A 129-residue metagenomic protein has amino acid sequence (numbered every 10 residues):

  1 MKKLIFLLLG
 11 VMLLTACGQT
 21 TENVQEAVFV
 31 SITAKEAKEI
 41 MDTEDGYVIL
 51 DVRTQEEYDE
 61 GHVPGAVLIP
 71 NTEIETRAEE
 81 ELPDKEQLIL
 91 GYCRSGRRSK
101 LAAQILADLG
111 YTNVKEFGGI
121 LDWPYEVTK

Functional and structural regions predicted by a protein language model:
M1-L4: Positively charged n-region of N-terminal signal peptides that target proteins for export
L8, C17-K35, I40, E56-Q87 (+1 more regions): Rhodanese-like catalytic fold shared by cysteine-dependent sulfurtransferases and DSP/PTP-type phosphatases
D45-Y47, E86-L88: A general structural motif
I49-D51: Structural scaffold elements adjacent to functional motifs in cytosolic proteins
